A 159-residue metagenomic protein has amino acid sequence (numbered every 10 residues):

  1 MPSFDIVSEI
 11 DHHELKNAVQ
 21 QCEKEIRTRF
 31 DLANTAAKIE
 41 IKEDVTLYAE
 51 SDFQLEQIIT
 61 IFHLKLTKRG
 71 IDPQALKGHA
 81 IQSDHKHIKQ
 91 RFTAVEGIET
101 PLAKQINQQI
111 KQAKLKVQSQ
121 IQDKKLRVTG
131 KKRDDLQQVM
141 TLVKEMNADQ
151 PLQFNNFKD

Functional and structural regions predicted by a protein language model:
P2-H13, N17-Q90, V95-I106, Q112-A113 (+4 more regions): N-terminal intrinsically disordered, cationic/polar leader segments that include organellar targeting peptides
